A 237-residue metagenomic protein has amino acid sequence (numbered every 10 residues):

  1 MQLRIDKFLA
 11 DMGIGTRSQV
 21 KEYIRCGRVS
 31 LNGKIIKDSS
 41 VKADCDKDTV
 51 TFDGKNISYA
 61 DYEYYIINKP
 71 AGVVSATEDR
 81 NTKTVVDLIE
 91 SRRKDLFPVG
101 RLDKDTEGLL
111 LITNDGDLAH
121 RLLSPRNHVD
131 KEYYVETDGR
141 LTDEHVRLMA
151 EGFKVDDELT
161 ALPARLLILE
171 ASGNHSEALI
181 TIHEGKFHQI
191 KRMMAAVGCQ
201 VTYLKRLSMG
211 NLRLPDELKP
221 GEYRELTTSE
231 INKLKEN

Functional and structural regions predicted by a protein language model:
Q2-N237: Basic, flexible Lys/Arg- and Gly-enriched helix-loop patches that mediate nucleic-acid binding at interfaces with rRNA
